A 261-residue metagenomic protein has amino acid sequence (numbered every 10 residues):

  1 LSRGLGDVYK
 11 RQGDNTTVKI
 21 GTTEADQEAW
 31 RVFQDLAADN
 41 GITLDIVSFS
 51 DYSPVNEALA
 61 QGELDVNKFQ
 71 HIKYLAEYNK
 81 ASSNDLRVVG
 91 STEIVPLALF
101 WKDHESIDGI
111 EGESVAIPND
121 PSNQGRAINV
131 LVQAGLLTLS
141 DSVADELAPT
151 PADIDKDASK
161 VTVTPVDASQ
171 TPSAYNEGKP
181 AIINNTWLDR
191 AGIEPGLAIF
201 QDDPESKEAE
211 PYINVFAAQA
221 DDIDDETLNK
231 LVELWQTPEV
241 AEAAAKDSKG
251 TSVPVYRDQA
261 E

Functional and structural regions predicted by a protein language model:
L1-Y9: Single conserved hydrophobic/aromatic residue that forms the stacking wall/gate of nucleotide- or nucleobase-binding
G13-A25, I42-S48, E113-V115: Short, well-ordered beta-strand elements
I46-E57, A144-S173: Short helix-initiation/N-cap motifs at beta->coil->alpha
A60-Q70, L136, S159-V161, N176-I183: Alpha-to-beta junction loops
E77-V89, H104, E177, I182 (+1 more regions): Ligand-binding "clamshell"
V89-L137: A conserved helix-loop-strand patch within extracytoplasmic ligand-binding domains of the periplasmic binding
P96-I107, Y212-D225: A bilobed periplasmic-binding-protein/Venus flytrap-type ligand-binding module shared by bacterial periplasmic
G125-V132, W235-V255: Periplasmic-binding protein-like
